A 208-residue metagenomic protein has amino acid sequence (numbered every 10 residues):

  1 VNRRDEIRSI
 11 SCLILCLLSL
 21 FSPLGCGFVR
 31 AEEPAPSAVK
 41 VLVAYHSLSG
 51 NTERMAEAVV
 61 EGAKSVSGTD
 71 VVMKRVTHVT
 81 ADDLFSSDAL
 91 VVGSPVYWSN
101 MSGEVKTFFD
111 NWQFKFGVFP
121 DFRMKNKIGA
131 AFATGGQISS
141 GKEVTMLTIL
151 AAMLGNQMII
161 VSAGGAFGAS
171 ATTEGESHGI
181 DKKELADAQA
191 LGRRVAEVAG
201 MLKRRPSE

Functional and structural regions predicted by a protein language model:
V1-I7: N-terminal secretory signal peptides that target proteins for export/translocation
S11-P23: Bacterial N-terminal signal peptides
G27-A31: Boundary at the C-terminal end of the N-terminal hydrophobic targeting segment
V39-A63: N-terminal beta1-alpha1 ligand-phosphate binding loop
E57-T69, L154-G155: Short helix-loop-beta junction
G68-H78: A short beta-strand-loop structural module common to alpha/beta enzyme folds
T77-A163: Helix-loop-strand module that forms the ligand-binding subsite of alpha/beta enzymes
I159-E208: Glycine-rich phosphate/pyrophosphate-binding loop and the adjoining helix
